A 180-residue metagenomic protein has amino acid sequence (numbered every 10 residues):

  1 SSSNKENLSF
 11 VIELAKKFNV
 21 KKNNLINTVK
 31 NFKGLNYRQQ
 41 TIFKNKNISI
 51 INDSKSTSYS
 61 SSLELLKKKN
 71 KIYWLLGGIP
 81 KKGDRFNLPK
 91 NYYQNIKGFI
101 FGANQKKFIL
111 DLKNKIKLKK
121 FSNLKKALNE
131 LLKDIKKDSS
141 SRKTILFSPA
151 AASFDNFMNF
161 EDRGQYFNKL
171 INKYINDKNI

Functional and structural regions predicted by a protein language model:
S1-N95: Nucleotide phosphate-binding/pyrophosphate-handling subdomain across enzymes that bind or process nucleotide phosphates
K16, E64-K67, K90, L110 (+2 more regions): Short, well-ordered alpha-helices that flank and scaffold nucleotide-derived cofactor binding pockets
S58, N123-L124, N159: Alpha-helix N-cap recognition
Y59, G83-D84, K107-I109, S153-F157: Short active-site-adjacent structural elements
R85-K143: C-terminal helical cap/extension that packs against the catalytic core of soluble nucleotide-cofactor enzymes
I145-A150: Short beta-strands and strand-loop turn motifs
A151-D177: Glycine/aspartate-rich loop-and-adjacent alpha/beta segment that forms the canonical ThDP
